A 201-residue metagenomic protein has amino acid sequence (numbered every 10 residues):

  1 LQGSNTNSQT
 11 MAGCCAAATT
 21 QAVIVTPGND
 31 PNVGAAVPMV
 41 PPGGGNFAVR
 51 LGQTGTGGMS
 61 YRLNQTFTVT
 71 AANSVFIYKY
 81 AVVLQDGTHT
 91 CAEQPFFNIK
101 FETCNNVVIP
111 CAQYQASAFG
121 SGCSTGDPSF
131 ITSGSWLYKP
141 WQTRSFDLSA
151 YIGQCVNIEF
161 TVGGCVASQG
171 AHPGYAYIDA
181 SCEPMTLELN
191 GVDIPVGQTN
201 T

Functional and structural regions predicted by a protein language model:
L1-T186: Aromatic (Trp/Tyr/Phe) and Gly/Pro-enriched flexible surface segments
C182-T201: Proline- and Ser/Thr-rich low-complexity, intrinsically disordered segments
